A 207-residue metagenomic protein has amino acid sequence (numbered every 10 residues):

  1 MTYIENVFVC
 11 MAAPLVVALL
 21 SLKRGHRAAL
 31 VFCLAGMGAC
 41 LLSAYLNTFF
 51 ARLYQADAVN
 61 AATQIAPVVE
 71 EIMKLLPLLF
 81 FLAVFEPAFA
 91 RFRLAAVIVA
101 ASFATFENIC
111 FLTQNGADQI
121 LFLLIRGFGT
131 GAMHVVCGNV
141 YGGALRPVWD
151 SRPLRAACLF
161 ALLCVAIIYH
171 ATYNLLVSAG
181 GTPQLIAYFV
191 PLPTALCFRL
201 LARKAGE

Functional and structural regions predicted by a protein language model:
M1-E207: Hydrophobic alpha-helical segments at protein termini of multi-pass membrane proteins
